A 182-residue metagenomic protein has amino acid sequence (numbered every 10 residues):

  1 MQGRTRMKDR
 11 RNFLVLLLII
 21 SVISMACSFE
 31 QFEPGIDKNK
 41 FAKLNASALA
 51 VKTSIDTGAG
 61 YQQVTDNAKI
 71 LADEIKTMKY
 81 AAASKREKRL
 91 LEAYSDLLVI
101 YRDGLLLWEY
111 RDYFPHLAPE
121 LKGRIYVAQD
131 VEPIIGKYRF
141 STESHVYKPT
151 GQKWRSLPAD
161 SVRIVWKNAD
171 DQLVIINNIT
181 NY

Functional and structural regions predicted by a protein language model:
R6-L14: Bacterial N-terminal signal peptides that target proteins for export
M7, I23-A26: Serine/proline-rich low-complexity intrinsically disordered segments, especially terminal tails, linkers
V15-S24: Bacterial N-terminal signal peptides
S28-E30: Bacterial signal peptide processing site
F32-A68, Y113-Y182: C-terminal amphipathic alpha-helix
D73-E120, I179-Y182: Short, solvent-exposed, charged loop/turn and helix-capping segments that join or cap alpha-helices on peripheral
